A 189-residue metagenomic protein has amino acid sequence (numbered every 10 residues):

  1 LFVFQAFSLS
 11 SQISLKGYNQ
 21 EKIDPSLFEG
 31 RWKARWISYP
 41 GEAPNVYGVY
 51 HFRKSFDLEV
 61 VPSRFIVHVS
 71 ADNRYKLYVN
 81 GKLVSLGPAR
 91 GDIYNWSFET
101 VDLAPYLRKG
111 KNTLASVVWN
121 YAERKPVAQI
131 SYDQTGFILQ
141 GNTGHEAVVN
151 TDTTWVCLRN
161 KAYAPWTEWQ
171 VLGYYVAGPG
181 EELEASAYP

Functional and structural regions predicted by a protein language model:
V3-A6: N-terminal signal peptide c-region/cleavage motif recognized by signal peptidases
Q12-E42, S116-P189: An acidic-aromatic loop/edge-strand motif
Y39-Y50, P88-W96: Extracellular beta-rich ligand/substrate-recognition surface
V46-L58, S97-L103: Short beta-strands within extracellular/lumenal beta-sheet-rich domains
F56-E59, S63-L77, L114-S116: Aromatic-lined ligand-binding clefts that engage carbohydrates, nucleic acids, or primary amines
V61-S63, A104-T113, G141-V149: A short, structured loop/turn motif at beta-sheet edges
L77, G81, T143-H145: Residue-level detection of beta-strand-connecting loop/turn positions
V79-S131: Beta-strand-rich ligand-recognition modules
